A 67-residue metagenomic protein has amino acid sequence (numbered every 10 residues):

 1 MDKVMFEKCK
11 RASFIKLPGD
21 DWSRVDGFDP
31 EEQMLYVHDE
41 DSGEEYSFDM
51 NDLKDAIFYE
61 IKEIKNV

Functional and structural regions predicted by a protein language model:
M1-K3, E60-V67: Short intrinsically disordered terminal tails
M1-R11: Mixed-charge, Lys/Arg-rich low-complexity intrinsically disordered regions
K10-F14, N66: Amphipathic alpha-helical oligomerization segments
F14-Y59: Acidic, low-complexity, intrinsically disordered interaction modules
